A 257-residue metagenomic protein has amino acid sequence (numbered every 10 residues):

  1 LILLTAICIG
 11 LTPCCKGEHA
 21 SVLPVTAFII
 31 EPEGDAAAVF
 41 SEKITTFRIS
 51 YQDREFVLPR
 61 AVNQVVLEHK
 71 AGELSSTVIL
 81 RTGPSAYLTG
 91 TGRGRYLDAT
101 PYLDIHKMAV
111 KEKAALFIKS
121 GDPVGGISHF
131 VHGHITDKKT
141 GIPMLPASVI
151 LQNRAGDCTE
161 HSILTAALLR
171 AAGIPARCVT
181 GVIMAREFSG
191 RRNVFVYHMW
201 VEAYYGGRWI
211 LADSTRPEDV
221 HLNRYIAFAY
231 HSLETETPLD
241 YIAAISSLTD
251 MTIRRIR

Functional and structural regions predicted by a protein language model:
I2-G10: Bacterial N-terminal signal peptides
G10, K16-G17, E160: Residue-level detector of bioactive/disordered segments in secreted/extracellular proteins and virion assembly
C15-L88: Intrinsically disordered, low-complexity N-terminal segments that are enriched in acidic
P59-R60, G90-T91, I210-T215: Short amphipathic beta-strand/extended segments with alternating polar/hydrophobic composition
V65-L67, L116, R154, E187-G190 (+1 more regions): Generic recognition of flexible, low-complexity loop/linker segments
R93-G156, L164, S232-E234, A243-R257: Secondary-structure boundary elements
H161-D250: Hydrophobic/aromatic-rich core segments of domains that either
